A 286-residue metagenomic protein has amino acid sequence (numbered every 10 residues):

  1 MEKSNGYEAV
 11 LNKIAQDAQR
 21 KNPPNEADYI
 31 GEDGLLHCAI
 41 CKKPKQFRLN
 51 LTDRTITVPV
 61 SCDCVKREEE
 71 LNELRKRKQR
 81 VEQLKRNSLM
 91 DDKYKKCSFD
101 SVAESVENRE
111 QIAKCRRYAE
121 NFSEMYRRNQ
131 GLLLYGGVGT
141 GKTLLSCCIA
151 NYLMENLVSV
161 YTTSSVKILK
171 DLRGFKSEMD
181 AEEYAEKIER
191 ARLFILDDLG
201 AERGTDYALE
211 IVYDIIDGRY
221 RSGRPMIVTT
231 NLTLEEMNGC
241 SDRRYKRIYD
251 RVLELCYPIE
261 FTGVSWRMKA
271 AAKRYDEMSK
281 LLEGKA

Functional and structural regions predicted by a protein language model:
M1-E110, K269-A286: A short, basic N-terminal segment
K93, S101-L132: Pre-Walker A (pre-P-loop) alpha-helix and adjacent loop at the N terminus of AAA/AAA+ ATPase modules, a conserved
E107-R116, R127, A150-R190, R203-E210: Short glycine-rich substrate-engagement loop in P-loop NTPases that contacts/grips substrate
E124-S146: Walker A/P-loop nucleotide-binding motif
L132, Y161, I195, I227 (+1 more regions): Hydrophobic/aromatic beta-strand patches that form the interior of the parallel beta-sheet core in alpha/beta enzyme
V158-S159, R190-L193, S222-V228: Loop/turn-to-beta-strand initiation segments
K170-F175, E202-A286: Replace "adjacent to P-loop NTPase cores in ATP/GTP-dependent enzymes" with "adjacent to NTP-binding cores
D198-L199: Walker B catalytic acidic pair
